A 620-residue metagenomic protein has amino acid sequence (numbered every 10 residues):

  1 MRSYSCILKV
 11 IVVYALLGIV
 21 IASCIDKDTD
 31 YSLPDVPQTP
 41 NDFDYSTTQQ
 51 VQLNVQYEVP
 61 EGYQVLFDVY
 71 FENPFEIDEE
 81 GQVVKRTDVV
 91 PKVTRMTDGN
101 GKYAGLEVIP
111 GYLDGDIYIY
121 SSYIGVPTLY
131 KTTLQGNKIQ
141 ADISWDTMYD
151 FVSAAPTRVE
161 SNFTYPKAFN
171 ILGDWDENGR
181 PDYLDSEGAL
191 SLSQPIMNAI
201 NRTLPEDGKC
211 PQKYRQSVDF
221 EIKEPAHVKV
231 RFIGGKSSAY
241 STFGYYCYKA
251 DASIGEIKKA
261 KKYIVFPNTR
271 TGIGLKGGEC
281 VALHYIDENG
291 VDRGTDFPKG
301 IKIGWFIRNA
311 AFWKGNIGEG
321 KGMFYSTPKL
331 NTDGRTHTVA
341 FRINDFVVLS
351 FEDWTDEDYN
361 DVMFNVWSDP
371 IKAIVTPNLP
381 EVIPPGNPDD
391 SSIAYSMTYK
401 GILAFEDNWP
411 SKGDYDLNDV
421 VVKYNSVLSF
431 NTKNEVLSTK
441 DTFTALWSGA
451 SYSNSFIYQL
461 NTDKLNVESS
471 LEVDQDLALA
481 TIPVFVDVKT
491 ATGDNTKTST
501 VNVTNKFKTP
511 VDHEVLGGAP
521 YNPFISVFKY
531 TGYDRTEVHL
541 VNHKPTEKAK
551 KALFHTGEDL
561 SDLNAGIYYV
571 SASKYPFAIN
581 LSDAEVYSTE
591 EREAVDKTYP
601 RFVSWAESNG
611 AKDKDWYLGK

Functional and structural regions predicted by a protein language model:
M1-V12: Bacterial N-terminal signal peptides that target proteins for export
A15-G18: Processing junctions and N-termini across compartments
V20-S23: C-terminal motif of bacterial Sec signal peptides marking the signal peptidase cleavage site
I25-K620: Extracellular distal adhesion/interaction modules in secreted or cell-surface proteins
